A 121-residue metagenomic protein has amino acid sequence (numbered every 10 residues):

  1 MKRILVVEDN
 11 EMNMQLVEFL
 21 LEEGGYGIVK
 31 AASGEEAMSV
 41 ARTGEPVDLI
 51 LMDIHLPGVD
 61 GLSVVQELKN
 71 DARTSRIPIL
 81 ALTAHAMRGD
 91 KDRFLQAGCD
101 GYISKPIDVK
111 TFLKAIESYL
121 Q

Functional and structural regions predicted by a protein language model:
E8: Conserved acidic carboxylate
Q15-E23: Charged docking surfaces used in two-component/phosphorelay signaling
K30-L49: Acidic, metal-coordinating helix/loop segments flanking the phosphotransfer/catalytic sites of two-component signaling
D53, T83: Active-site residues of response regulator receiver
P57, S75, M87, P106: The feature encodes the CheY-like receiver
I107-I116: C-terminal output helix
